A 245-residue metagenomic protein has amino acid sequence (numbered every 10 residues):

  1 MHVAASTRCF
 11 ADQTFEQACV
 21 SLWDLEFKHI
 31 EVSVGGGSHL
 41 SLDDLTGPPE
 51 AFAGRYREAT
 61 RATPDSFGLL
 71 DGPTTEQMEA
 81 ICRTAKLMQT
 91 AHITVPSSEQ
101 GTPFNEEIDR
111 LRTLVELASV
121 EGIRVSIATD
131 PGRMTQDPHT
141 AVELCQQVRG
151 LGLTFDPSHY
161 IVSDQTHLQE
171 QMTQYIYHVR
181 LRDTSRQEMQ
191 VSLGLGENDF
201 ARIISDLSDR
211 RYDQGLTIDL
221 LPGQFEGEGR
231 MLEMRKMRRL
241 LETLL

Functional and structural regions predicted by a protein language model:
M1-A4, A11-H29, K86-Q89, P138-V142 (+2 more regions): Histidine-acidic metal/acid-base catalytic patches
M1-K86, T90-A91, R239-L245: N-terminal pre-domain/capping segments
S6-F10, S33-G37, F67-G72, S97-Q100 (+4 more regions): Active-site beta-loop-alpha junctions enriched in small/polar residues
E16, D24, G54, E58-A59 (+3 more regions): Active-site acidic/histidine proton-transfer and metal-coordination neighborhood in alpha/beta enzyme cores
L42, T46-P49, Q100-F104, M134 (+3 more regions): Flexible, glycine- and charge-enriched loops at secondary-structure boundaries
D44, P48-A59, R110-A118, Q171 (+1 more regions): Catalytic-core regions built around general acid/base machinery
